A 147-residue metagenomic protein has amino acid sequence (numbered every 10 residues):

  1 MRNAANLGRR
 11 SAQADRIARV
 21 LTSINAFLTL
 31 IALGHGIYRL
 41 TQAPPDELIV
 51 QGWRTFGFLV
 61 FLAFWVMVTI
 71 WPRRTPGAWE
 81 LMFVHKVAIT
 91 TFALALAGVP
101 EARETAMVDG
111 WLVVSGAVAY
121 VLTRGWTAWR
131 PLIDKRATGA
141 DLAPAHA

Functional and structural regions predicted by a protein language model:
G8-I49: Membrane-helix boundary elements
V20-I24, V50-G57, L81-V84, E104-W111: Physicochemical signature of membrane-embedded alpha-helices that form the seven-helix bundle of GPCRs, emphasizing
F27-L33, L48-I70, F83-V87: Core segments of alpha-helical transmembrane spans in multipass integral membrane proteins
L33-G36, W65-T69, A93-L96, G116-T123: Structural signal for membrane-spanning alpha-helices in multi-pass inner-membrane proteins, emphasizing helix cores
P44, A95-R103: Membrane-interface helix caps and helix-loop-helix hairpins in membrane proteins
T69-G77: Membrane-helix interface "capping/anchor" motifs
A78-L94: Hydrophobic alpha-helical membrane segments
L112-D141, A147: Membrane-water interface at the C-terminal end of transmembrane alpha helices
